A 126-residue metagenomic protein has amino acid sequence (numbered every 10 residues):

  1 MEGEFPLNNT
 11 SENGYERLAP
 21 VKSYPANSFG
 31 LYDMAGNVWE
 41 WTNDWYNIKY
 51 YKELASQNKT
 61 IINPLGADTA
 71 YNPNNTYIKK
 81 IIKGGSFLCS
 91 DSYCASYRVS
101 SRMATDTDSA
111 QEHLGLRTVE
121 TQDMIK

Functional and structural regions predicted by a protein language model:
M1-E2: Cyclic nucleotide-binding regulatory module and flanking cytosolic helices
F5-A19, M34-K126: Surface-exposed recognition segments
Y24-N27: Short, small/polar residue-rich loop motifs at catalytic or cofactor-binding pockets
